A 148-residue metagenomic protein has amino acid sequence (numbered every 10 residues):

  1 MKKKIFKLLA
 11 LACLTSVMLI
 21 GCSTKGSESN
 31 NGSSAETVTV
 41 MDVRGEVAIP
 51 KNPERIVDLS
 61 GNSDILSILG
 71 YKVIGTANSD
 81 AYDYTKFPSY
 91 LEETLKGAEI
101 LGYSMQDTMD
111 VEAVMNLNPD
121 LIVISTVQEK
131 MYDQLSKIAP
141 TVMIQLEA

Functional and structural regions predicted by a protein language model:
K2-I5, A10, I20-D64: Bacterial Sec-exported substrate-binding components of ABC uptake systems
G45-E46, T108-N116, M131: Short, well-structured alpha-helical segments in soluble
P50-P53, S60-S63, S67, V111 (+2 more regions): Extracytoplasmic/secreted envelope proteins and their assembly/folding machinery, especially bacterial periplasmic
E54-V57, K72, P140: Residues that mark the start of a beta-strand
L59-A113: A short, structured surface patch at a secondary-structure boundary
N78-Y82, Q128-E129, L146-A148: Short, acidic/turn-prone active-site loops that include or flank metal/cofactor- and phosphate-binding residues
V111-V114, N118-I122, P140: Proline-aspartate-enriched helix->loop->beta-strand connector
M131-A148: Extracytoplasmic substrate-binding proteins
